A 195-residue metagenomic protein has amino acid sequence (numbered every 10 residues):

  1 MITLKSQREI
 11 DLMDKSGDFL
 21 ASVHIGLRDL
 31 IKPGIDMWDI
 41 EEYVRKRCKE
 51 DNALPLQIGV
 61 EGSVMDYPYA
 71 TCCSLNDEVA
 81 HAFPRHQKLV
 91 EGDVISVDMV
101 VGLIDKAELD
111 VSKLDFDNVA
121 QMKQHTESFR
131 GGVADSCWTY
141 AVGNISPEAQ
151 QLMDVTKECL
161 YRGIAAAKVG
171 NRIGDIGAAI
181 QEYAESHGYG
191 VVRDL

Functional and structural regions predicted by a protein language model:
M1-L195: Active-site neighborhoods and metal-handling regions in enzymes and metal-associated proteins
